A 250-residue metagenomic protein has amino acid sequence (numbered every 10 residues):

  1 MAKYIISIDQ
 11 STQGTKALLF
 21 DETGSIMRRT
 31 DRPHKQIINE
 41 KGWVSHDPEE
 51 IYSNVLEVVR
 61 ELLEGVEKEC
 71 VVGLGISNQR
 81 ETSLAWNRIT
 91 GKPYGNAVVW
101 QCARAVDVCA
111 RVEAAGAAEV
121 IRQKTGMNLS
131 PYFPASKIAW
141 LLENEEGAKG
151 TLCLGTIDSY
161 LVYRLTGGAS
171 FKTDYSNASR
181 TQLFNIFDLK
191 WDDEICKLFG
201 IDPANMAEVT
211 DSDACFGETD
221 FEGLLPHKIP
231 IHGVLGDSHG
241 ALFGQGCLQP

Functional and structural regions predicted by a protein language model:
M1-G95, Q123, D211, L225-P230: N-terminal glycine/serine-rich phosphate-binding loop of ATP-dependent small-molecule kinases, especially carbohydrate
A2, Q10-T12, I121-S238: Gly/Ser/Thr-rich active-site cleft segment
I38-G42, D107-R111, L183-N185: Short, charged, surface-exposed secondary-structure boundary motifs
A85, D107-R111, A241-F243: Pocket-flanking alpha-helical
G91-K92, D107, V120, G147-K149: Short helix-loop capping/hinge motifs at secondary-structure junctions, enriched in acidic/polar residues
C102: Carbohydrate-associated surface elements
G244-P250: Alpha-helix C-terminal capping segments
